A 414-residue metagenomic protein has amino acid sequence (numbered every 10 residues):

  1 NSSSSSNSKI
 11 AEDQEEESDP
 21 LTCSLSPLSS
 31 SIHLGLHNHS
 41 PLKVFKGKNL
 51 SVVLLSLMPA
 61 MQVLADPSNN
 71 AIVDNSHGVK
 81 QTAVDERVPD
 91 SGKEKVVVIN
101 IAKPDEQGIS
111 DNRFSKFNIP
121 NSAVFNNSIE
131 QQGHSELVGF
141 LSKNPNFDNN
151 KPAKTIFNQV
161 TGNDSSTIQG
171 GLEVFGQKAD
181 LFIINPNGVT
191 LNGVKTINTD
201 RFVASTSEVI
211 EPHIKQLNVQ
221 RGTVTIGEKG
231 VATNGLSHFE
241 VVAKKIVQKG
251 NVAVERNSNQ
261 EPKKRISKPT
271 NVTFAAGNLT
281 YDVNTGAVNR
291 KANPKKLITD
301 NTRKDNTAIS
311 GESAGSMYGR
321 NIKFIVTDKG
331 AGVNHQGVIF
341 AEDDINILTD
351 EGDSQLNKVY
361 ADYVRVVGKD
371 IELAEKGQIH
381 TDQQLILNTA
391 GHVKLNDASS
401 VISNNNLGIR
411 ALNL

Functional and structural regions predicted by a protein language model:
N1-N7, N198, V272, N413: Short intrinsically disordered, low-complexity coil segments enriched in acidic
N1-N75, K80-V84: Cleavable N-terminal targeting peptides that direct proteins into the secretory/outer-membrane pathway or into
K9, D13-S18, M58, V63 (+6 more regions): N-terminal cationic amphipathic segment used for targeting or macromolecule association
L57, M61-A341: Solvent-exposed adhesion/ligand-recognition segments of exported proteins
E130, K178, D200-F202, G250-N251 (+11 more regions): Short glycine/acidic-rich loop motifs that flank beta-strands on beta-rich extracellular proteins
V209, K215, D300-E312, V326-V333 (+4 more regions): Extracellular beta-strand-rich, repetitive "passenger/adhesive" scaffolds that bind or process carbohydrates
V231-V241, K264-T270, S316-V326, A341-E351 (+3 more regions): Surface-exposed loop/turn motifs in large extracellular/passenger domains
